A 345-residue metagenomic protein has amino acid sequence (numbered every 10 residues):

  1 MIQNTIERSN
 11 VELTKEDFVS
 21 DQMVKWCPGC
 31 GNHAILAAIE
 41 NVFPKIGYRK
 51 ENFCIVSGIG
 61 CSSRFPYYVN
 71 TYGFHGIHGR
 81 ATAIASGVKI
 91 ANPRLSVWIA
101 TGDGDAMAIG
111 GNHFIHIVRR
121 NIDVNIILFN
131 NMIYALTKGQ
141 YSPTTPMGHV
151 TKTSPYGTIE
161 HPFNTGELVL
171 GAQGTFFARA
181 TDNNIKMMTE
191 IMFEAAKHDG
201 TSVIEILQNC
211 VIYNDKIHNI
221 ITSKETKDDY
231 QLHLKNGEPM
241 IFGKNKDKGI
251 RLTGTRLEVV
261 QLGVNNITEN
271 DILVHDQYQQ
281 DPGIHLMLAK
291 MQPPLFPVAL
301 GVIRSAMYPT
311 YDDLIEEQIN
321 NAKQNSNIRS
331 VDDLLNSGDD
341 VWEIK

Functional and structural regions predicted by a protein language model:
I2-E12, D21, I212-K345: Flexible, low-complexity linker and terminal segments
I6-I77: Active-site diphosphate/adenylate-binding microenvironment
T14, R94, S142-A195: Conserved thiamine diphosphate
Q22, R49-F53, A91-V97, R119-N125 (+4 more regions): Short coil/turn connectors at secondary-structure junctions
S57-A135, M187: Thiamine diphosphate
I59-C61, N131-I133, N184, L207-I212 (+1 more regions): Glycine-rich beta-alpha junction loops
G111-V118, L136-G148, L168: Active-site-proximal loop->helix
T175-H233: ATP/pyrophosphate-binding catalytic subdomain of soluble kinases
